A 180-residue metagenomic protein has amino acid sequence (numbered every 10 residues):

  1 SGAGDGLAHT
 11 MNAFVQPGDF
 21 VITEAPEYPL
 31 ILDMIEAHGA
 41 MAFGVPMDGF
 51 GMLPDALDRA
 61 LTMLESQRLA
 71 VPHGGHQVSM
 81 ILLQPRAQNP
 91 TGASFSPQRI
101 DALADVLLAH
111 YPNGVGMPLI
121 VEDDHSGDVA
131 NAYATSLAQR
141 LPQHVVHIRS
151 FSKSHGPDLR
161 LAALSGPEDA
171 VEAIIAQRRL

Functional and structural regions predicted by a protein language model:
S1-M117, G127-V146: Conserved core of the PLP fold type I
L119-V121: Metal-dependent active-site segment of extracytoplasmic phospho-/sulfohydrolases and closely related
D124-S126, F151: Short strand-turn motif at the edge of the Rossmann-like AdoMet-binding core
L141-L180: Conserved core segment of the aminotransferase class I/II
